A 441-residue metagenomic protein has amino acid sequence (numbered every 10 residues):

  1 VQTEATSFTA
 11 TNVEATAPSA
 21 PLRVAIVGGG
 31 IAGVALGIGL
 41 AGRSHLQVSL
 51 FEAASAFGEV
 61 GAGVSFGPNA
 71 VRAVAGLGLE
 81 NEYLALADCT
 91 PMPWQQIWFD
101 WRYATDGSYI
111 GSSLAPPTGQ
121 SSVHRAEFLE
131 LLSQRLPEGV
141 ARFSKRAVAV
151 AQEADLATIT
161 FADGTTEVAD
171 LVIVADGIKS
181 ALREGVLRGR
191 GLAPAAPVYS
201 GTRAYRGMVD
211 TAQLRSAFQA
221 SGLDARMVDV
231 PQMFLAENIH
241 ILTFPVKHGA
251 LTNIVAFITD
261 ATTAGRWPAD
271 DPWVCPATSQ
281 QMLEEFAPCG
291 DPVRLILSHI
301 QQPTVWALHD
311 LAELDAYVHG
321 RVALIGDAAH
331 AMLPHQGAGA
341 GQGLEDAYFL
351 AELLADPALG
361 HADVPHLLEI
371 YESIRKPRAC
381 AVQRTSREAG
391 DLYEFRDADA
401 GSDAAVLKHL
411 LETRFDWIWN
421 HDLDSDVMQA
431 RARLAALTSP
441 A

Functional and structural regions predicted by a protein language model:
Q2-A25, G107, L295, Q336 (+1 more regions): C-terminal helical "tail/cap" subdomain of flavin- and related membrane-associated enzymes
T3-V24, A53, F57-V71, G119-L129 (+3 more regions): Conserved N-terminal glycine/acidic-rich loop preference
A17-P18, T166, D315-Y317: Short, flexible hinge/linker loops that cap or flank conserved catalytic cores
R23, Q47, L251: Residues at the starts of beta-strands that form the adenosine-phosphate
A25-R43, S49-A54, I173-V174, Y205 (+5 more regions): Conserved mid-domain beta->alpha element of the FAD-binding
L36, V60, Q152, L182-G185 (+1 more regions): Short glycine-/acidic-enriched loop or helix-start segments at secondary-structure transitions that form or flank
V60-R135: Active-site-adjacent segment of FAD-dependent monooxygenases/related oxidoreductases
P117-G119, V123, L129-L295, I300: Conserved FAD-binding catalytic core of PHBH/FMO-like flavoproteins
